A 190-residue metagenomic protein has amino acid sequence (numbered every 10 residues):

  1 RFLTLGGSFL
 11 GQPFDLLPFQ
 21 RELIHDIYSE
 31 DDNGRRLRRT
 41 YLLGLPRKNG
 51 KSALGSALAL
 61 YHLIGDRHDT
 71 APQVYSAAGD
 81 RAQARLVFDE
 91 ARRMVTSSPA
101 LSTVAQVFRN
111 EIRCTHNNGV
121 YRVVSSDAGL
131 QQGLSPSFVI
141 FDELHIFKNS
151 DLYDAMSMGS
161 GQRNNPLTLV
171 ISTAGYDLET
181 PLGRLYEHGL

Functional and structural regions predicted by a protein language model:
R1-L190: Phosphate/NTP-binding elements of NTP-utilizing enzymes
